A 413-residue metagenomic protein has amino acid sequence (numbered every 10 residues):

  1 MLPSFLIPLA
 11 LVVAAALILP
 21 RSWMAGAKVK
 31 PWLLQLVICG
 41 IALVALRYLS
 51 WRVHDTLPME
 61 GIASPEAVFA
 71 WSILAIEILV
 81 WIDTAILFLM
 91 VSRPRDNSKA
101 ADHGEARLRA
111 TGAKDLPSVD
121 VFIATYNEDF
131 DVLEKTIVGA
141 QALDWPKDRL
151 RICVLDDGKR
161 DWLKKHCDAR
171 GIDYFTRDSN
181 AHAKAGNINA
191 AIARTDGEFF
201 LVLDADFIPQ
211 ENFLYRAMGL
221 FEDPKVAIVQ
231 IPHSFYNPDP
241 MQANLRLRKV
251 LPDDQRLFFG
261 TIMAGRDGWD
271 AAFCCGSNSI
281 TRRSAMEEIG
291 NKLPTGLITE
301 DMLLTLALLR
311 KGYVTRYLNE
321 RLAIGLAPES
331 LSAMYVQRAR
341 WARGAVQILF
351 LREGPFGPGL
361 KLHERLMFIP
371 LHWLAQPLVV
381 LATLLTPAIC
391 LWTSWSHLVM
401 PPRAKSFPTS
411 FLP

Functional and structural regions predicted by a protein language model:
M1-A113, Q376-P402: N-terminal membrane-anchoring/stem segments of glycan-assembly enzymes
M90, F175-F199, E211-I298, L303 (+3 more regions): Long helical/loop segments within the catalytic core of UDP-sugar-dependent glycosyltransferases, especially the large
P117-F122, R151, L303: Cell-envelope/extracellular polymer assembly enzymes that use nucleotide-activated donors
D120-E128, L143: A conserved hydrophobic helix/loop-capping motif in glycosyltransferases and polysaccharide synthases
V138-R149: Short, acidic, metal-binding catalytic loop of nucleotide-sugar glycosyltransferases
L155-L163, S179-N180: A conserved acidic beta->alpha catalytic loop
L203-I208, L308: The conserved acidic donor/metal-binding loop of glycosyltransferases
P232, R316-I324: Catalytic beta-strand/loop signature of glycosyltransferases that borders the donor
